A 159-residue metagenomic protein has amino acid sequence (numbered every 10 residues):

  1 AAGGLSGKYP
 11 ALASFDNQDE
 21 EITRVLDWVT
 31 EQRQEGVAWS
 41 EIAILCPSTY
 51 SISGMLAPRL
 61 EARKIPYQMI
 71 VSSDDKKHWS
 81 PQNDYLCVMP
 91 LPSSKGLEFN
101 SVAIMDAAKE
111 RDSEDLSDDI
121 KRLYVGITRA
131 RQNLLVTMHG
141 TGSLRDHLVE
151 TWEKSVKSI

Functional and structural regions predicted by a protein language model:
A1-G4, A11, D16-L135, K154: Core RecA-like ATPase module of SF1/SF2 helicases and allied nucleic-acid translocases
G4-K8, T141-S143: Intrinsically disordered, low-complexity regions
D75, M138-S143: Short beta-alpha junction loops
E110-R111, G142-L144: Short, surface-exposed beta-strand-loop junctions and turns on beta-sheet-rich folds
S143-I159: Long, charged, helix-prone linker segments
